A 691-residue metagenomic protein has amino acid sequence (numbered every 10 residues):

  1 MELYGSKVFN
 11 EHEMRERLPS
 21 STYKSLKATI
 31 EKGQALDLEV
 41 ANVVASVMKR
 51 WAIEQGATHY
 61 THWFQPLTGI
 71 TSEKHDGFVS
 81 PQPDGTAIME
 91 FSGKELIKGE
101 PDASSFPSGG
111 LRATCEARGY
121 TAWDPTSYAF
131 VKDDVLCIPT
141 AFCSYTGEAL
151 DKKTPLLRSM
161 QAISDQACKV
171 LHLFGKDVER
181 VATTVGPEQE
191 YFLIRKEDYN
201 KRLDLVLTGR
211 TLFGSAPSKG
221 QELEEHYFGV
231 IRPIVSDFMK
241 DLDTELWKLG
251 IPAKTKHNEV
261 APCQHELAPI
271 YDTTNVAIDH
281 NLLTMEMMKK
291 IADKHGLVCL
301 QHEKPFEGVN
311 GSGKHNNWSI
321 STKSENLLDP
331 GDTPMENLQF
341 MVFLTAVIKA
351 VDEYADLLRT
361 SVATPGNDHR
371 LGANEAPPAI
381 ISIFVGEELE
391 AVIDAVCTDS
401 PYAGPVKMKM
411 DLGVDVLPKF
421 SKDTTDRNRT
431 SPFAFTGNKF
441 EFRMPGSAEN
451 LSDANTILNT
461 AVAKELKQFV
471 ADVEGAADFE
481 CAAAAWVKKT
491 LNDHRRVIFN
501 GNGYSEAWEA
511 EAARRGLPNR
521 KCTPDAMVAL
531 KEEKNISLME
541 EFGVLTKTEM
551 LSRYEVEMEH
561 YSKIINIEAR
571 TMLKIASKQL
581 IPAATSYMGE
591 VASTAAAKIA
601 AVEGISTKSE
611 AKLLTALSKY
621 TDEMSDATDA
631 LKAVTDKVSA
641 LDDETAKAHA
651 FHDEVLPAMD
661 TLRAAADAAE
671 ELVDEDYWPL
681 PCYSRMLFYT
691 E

Functional and structural regions predicted by a protein language model:
M1-E11, Q161, D165, K169: Flexible inter-domain linker/hinge segments
Y4-A117: Active-site core of metal-dependent hydrolases
V40, F64, S92, P269 (+5 more regions): Active-site proximal loops enriched in glycine and acidic residues that flank catalytic Cys/His/Asp and coordinate
V40-V44, F64-P66, K94-E95, F142 (+5 more regions): Active-site-proximal loop/turn and secondary-structure-junction residues that shape catalytic pockets, frequently
A57, T61-Q65, I278-K294, I320 (+3 more regions): Hydrophobic/aromatic-rich, well-ordered segments within soluble, folded domains that form packed cores
G69-G85, P101-S104, R202, G209 (+4 more regions): Short linear, low-complexity motifs centered on an aromatic residue
A117-Q301, N310-G313, I320-E555: Glycine-rich, acidic/polar active-site loops that bind/position phosphate-bearing ligands
D493-E691: C-terminal amphipathic alpha-helical interaction region
